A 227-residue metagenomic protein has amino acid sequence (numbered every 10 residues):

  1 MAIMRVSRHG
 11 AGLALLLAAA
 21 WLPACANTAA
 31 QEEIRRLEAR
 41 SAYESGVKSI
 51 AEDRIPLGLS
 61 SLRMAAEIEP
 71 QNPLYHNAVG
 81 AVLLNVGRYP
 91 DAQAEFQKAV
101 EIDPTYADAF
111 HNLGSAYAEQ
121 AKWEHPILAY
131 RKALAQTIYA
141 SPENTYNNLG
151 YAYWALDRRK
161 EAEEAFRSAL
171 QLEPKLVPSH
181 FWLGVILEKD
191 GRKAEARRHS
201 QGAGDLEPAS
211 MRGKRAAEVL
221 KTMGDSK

Functional and structural regions predicted by a protein language model:
C25-R36, E163, E188-K227: Terminal, low-structured helical/coil segments at or just beyond the last alpha-helical repeat
L37-I68, N85: Alpha-helical segment of the N-proximal tetratricopeptide repeat
E38, N72, Y106, A140-P142 (+2 more regions): Residue-level recognition of tetratricopeptide repeat
D53-S60, V86-K98, Q120-K132, N144 (+2 more regions): Structural signature of tandem alpha-helical TPR/SEL1-like repeats, specifically the intra-repeat loop/turn
I68, I102, Q136-I138, L172 (+1 more regions): Structural marker of alpha-solenoid helical repeat scaffolds
Y75, A109, A116, E143-T145 (+2 more regions): TPR alpha-solenoid repeat register
A78-A81, N112, N148, W182 (+1 more regions): Canonical tetratricopeptide repeat
